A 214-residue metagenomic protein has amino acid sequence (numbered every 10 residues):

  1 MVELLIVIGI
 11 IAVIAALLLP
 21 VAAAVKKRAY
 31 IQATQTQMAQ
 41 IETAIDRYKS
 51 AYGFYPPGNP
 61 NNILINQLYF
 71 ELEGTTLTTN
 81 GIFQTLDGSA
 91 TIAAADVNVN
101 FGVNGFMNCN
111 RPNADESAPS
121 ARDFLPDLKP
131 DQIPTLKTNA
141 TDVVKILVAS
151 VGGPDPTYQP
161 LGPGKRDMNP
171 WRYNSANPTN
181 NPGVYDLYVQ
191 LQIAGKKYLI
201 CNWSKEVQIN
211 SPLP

Functional and structural regions predicted by a protein language model:
M1-V25, Y30, T34, M38: N-terminal single-pass transmembrane signal-anchor helix
Q35-P214: N-terminal pilin/flagellin-like segments and related low-complexity appendage regions
